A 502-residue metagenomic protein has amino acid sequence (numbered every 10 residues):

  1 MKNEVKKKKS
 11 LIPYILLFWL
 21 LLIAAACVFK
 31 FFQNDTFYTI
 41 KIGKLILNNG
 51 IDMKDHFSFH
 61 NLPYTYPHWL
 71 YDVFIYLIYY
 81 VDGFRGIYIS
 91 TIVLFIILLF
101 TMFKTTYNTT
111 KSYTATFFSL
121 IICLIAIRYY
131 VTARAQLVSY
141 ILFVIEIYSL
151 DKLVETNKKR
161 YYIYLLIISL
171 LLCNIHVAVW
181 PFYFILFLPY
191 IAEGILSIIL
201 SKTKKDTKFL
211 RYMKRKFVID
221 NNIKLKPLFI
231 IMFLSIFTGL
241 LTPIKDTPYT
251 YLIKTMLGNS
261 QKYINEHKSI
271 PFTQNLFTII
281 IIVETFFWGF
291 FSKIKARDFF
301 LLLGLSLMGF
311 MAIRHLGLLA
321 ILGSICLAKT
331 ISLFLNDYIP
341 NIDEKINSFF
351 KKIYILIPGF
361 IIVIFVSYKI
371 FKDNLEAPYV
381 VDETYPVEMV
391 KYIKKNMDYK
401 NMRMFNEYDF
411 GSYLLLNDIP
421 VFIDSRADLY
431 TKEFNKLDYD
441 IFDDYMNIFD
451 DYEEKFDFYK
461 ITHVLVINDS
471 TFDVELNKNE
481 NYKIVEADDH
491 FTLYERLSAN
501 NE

Functional and structural regions predicted by a protein language model:
I23, C123-I127, Y161-A178, L186-F187 (+2 more regions): Membrane-interface alpha helices of multi-pass inner-membrane proteins
F31-D35, L47, D52, H60 (+2 more regions): Transmembrane catalytic cores of multi-pass membrane glycosyltransferases and polysaccharide-assembly enzymes
I89-T109: Transmembrane-helix motifs of polytopic, lipid-linked glycan transferases
M102-I125: Transmembrane-helix signature of polytopic, membrane-embedded enzymes that assemble or transfer cell-envelope glycans
V144-Y162, E284-S292: Membrane-interface transmembrane helices that cradle and orient dolichyl/undecaprenyl
K152-L170, K226-I230, A296-L303: Short hydrophobic alpha-helices at membrane interfaces in multi-pass membrane enzymes
P340-N396, G411-S412, N417, S425-L429 (+3 more regions): Membrane-proximal, lumen/periplasm-facing interface regions of secretory-pathway glyco- and lipid-modifying enzymes
K394-N435, T462-N468, Y494: Short periplasmic/luminal acceptor-recognition loop of GT-C membrane glycosyltransferases, typified by
